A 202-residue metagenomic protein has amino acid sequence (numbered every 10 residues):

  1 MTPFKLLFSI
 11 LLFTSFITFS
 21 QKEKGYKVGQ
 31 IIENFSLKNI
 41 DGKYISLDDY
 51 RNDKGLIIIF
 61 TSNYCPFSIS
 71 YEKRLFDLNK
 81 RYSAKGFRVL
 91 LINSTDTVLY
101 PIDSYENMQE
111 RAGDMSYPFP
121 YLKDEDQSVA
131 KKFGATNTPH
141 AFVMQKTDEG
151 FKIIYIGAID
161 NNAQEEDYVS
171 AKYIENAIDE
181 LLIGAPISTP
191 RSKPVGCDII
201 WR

Functional and structural regions predicted by a protein language model:
M1-E23: Bacterial Sec-dependent N-terminal signal peptides
Q21-D48: N-terminal "domain-start" segment that seeds a small globular fold
S46-I69, V89, I178: Short active-site neighborhood of thiol/selenol oxidoreductases, capturing the structured segment around
D53-G55, A84-V89, S116-P120, T138: Loop/turn elements at helix/coil->beta-strand transitions in domains of secreted/extracellular proteins
S62-Y71, A141, C197-I200: Short, thiol/selenol-centered motifs that function as redox-active sites or metal-ligating centers
I69-D114, E125-K131: Structural microenvironment flanking redox-active thiols in thiol-disulfide oxidoreductases
Q109-I153: Short, internal strand/loop/helix patches that form the active-site neighborhood or redox-interaction surface
V143-R202: Thiol-/selenol-based redox modules, centered on thioredoxin-like and closely related oxidoreductase domains
